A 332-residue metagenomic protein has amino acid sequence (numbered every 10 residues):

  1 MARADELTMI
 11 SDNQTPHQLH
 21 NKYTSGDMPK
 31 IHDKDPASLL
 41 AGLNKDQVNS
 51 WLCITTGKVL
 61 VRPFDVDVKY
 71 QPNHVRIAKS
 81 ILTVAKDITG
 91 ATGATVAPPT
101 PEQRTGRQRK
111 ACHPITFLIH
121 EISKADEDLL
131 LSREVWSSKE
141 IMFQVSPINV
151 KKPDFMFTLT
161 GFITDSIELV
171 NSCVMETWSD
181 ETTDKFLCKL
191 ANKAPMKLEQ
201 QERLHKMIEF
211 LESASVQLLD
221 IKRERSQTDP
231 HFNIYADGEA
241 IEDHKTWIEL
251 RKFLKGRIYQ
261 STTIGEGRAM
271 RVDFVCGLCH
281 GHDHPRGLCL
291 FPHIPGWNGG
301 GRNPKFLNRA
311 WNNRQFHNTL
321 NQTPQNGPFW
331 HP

Functional and structural regions predicted by a protein language model:
M1-I167: Nucleic acid-contacting regions in RNA/DNA-associated proteins, especially the beta1-alpha1 entry segment
V61, P114-L130, L198, E202-L219 (+2 more regions): Conserved RNP beta-strands of RNA recognition motif
Y70-A97, R133-W136, L169-L211, P295: Short alpha-helical elements within RNA-binding folds
D126-S137, I241-R257: Charge-rich, low-aromatic oligomerization/scaffolding segments with amphipathic character
L130, R286-F291: Cysteine-centered loop/knuckle micro-motif
M142-V145, G299-R309: Flexible, disordered linker segments and immediate boundary regions flanking tandem C2H2 zinc-finger modules
F253-M270: Short, intrinsically disordered linker segments that flank or connect zinc-binding domains
D273-G287, P295-N298: Short Cys/His-rich zinc-binding micro-motifs
